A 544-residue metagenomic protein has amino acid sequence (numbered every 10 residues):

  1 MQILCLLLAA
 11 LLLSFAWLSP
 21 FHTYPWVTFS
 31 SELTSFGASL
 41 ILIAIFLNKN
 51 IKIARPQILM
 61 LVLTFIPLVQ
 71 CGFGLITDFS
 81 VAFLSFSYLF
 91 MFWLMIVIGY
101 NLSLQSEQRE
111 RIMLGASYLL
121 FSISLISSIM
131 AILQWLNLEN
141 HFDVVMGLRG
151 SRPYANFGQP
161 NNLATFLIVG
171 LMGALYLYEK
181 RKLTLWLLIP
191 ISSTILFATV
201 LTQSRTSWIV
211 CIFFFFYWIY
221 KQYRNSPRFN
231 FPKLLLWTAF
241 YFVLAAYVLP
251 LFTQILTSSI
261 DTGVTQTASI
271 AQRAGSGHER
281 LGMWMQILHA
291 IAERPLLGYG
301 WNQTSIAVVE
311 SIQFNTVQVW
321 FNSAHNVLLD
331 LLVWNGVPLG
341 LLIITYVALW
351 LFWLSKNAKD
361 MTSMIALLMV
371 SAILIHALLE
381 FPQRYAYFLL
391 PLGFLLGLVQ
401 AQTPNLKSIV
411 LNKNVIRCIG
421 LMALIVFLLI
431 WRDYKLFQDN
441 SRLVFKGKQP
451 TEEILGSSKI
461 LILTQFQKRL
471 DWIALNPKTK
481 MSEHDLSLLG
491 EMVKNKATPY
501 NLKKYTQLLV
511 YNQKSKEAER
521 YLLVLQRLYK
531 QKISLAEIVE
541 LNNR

Functional and structural regions predicted by a protein language model:
M1-L84, F90-Y118, L177-W186, N405-E491 (+1 more regions): Transmembrane signal-anchor hairpin modules in multi-pass inner-membrane enzymes, especially those that act on
L6-L18, T34-A44, T64, L68-C71 (+6 more regions): Alpha-helical transmembrane segments of multi-pass inner-membrane proteins
F21-Y24, L75-S87, L148-L163, Q272-S276 (+1 more regions): Short aromatic-rich membrane-water interface segments that cap or initiate transmembrane helices in multi-pass membrane
H22-F29, G158-N161, I189-R224, V248 (+3 more regions): Helix-loop-helix junctions and helix-breaking kinks within/between transmembrane helices of multi-pass membrane
Q159, E279-F321, L328, N335-L341: TM-adjacent membrane-interface loops and short helices in multi-pass inner/ER membrane proteins
Y178-L251, L392-Q402, K413-L421: Hydrophobic alpha-helical segments of polytopic membrane proteins
F214, A246-W284, Q438-K448: Flexible juxtamembrane loops connecting transmembrane helices in multi-pass membrane enzymes that build or modify
F215, M361-N414: Transmembrane alpha-helices of multi-pass inner-membrane enzymes
